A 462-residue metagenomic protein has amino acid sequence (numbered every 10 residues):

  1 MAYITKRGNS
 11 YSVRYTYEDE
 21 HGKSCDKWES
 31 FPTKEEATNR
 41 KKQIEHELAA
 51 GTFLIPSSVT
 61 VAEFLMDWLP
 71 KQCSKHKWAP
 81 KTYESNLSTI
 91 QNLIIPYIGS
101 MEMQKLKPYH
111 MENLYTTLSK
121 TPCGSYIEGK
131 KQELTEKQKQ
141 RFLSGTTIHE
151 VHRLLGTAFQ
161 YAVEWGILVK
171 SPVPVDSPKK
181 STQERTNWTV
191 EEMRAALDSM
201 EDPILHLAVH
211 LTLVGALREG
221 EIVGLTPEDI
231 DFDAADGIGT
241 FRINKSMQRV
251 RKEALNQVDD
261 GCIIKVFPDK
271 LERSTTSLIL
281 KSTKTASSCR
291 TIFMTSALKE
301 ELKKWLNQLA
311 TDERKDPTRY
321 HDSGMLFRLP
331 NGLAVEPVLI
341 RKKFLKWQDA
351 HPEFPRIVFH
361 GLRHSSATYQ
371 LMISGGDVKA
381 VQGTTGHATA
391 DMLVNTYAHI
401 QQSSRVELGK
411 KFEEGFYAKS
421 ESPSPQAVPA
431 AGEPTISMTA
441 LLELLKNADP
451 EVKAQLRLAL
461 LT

Functional and structural regions predicted by a protein language model:
Y3, Y17, P70-Y161, L333-L339 (+2 more regions): N-terminal core-binding DNA-recognition domain of tyrosine site-specific recombinases/integrases
R7-E112, E128, N307-D322, Q402 (+2 more regions): N-terminal DNA-binding module of tyrosine recombinases/phage integrases
C123-I127, D198, D202, G215 (+4 more regions): Short, basic (Lys/Arg/His-rich) helix/loop patches that form interaction surfaces in the mid-to-C-terminal regions
I127-G145, H149-V151, E164-P227, A235-I238 (+2 more regions): Basic, Lys/Arg- and aromatic-enriched nucleic-acid-binding interface segment
K179-K180, N187, K245-R249, T385-K411: Catalytic-site neighborhood detector that most strongly recognizes the C-terminal catalytic loop/helix of tyrosine
D229-G237, G375-A398: Short, polar N-cap/turn motifs at the start of nucleic acid-interacting alpha helices
F232-A235, K245-C289, K410-T462: C-terminal secondary-structure termini that scaffold catalytic or DNA-interacting sites
R242, V250-R273, L280-K304, H321-F344: C-terminal catalytic core of Y-nucleophile DNA break-rejoin enzymes
